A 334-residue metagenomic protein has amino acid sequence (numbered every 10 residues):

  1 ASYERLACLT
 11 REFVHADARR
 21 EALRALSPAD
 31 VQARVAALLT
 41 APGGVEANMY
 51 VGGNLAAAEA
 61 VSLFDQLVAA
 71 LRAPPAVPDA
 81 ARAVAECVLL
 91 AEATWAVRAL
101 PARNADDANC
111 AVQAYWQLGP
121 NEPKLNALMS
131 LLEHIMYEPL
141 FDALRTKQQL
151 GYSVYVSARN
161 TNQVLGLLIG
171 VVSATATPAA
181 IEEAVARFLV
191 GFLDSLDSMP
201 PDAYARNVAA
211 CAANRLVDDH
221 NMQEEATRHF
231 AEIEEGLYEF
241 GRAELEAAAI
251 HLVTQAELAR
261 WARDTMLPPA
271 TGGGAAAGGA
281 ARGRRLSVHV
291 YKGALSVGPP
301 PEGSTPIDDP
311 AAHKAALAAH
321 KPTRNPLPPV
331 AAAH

Functional and structural regions predicted by a protein language model:
A1-A91, Q117-G119, K147-H334: Charge-rich, well-structured scaffold segments of protease-associated domains
A93-A105, Q113: Aromatic/basic-lined ligand-recognition segments that form π-stacking hydrophobic pockets flanked by Lys/Arg to engage
A114, P123-M136: Active/ligand-binding-proximal structured segments within catalytic/core domains that scaffold catalytic residues
